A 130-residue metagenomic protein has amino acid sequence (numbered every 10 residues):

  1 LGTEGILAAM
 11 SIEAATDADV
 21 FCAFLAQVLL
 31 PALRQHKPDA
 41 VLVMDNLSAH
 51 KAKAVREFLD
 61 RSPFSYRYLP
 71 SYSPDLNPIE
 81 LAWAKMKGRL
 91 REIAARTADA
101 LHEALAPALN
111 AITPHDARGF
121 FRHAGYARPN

Functional and structural regions predicted by a protein language model:
L1-N130: Short functional hotspots at interaction and active-site rims
